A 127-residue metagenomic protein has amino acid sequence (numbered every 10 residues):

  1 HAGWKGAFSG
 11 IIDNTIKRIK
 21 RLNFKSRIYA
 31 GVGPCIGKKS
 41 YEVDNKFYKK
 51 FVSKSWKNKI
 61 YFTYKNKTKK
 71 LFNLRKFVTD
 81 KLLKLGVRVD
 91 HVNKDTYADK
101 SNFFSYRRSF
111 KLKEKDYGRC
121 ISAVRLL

Functional and structural regions predicted by a protein language model:
A2-L127: Active-site microenvironment for binding and transforming phosphate-containing groups
